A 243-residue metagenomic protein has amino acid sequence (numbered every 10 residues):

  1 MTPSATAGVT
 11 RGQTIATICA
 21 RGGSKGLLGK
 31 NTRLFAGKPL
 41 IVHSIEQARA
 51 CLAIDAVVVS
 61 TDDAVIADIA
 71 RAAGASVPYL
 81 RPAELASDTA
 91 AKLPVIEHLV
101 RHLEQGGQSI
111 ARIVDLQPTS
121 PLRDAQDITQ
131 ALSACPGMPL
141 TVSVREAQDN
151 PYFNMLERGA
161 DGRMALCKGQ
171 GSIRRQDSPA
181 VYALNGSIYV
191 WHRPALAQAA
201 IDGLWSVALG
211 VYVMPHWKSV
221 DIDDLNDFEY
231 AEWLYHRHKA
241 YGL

Functional and structural regions predicted by a protein language model:
M1-L28: N-terminal nucleotide-binding beta1-loop-alpha1 segment
P3-A5, A183-L243: Conserved alpha/beta core of the MobA/IspD/sugar-nucleotide pyrophosphorylase nucleotidyltransferase superfamily
T14-I15, D55, S76, A111 (+1 more regions): Conserved acidic residues
C19-E46, S60-D62: N-terminal beta1-alpha1 ligand-phosphate binding loop
L40-A56, D68-A72: A short, N-terminal amphipathic alpha-helix
V58, A64-R112, L122-Q126, Q130: Short phosphate-binding loop-to-helix
P94, P121-V207, Y212-V213: Conserved core of the sugar-phosphate nucleotidyltransferase
